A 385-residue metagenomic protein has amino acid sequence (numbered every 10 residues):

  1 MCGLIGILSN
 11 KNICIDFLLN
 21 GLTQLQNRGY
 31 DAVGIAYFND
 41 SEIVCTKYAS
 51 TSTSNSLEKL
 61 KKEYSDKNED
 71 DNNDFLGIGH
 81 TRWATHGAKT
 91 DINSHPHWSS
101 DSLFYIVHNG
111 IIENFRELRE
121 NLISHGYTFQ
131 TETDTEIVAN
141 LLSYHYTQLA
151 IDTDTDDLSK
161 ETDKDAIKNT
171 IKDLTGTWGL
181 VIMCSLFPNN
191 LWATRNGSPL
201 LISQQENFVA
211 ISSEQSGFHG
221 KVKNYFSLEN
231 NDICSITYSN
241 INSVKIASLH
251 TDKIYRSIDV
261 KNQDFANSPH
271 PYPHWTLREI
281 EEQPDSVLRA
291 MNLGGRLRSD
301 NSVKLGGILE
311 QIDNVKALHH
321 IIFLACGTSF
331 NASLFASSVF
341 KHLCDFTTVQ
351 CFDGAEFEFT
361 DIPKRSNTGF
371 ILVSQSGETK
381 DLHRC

Functional and structural regions predicted by a protein language model:
M1-P269, P273-T276, D285-A317: Conserved short alpha-helical segments that host acidic/polar catalytic motifs at enzyme active sites
A317-C385: Glycine-rich phosphate-binding loops that contact phosphosugars or nucleotide phosphates
